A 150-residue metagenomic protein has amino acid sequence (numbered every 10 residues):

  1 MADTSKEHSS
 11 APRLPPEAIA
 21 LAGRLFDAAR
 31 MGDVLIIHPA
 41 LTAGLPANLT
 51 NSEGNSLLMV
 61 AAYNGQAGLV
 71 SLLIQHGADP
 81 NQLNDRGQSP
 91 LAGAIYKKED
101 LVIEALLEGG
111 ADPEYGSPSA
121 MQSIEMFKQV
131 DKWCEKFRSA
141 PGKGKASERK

Functional and structural regions predicted by a protein language model:
M1-A43, R138-K150: Intrinsically disordered, low-complexity regulatory segments in ankyrin-centric signaling systems
A20, S52-E53, D85-R86, S119: Ankyrin repeat start-site detector
I36, G68-L69, L101-V102, V130-W133: Conserved ankyrin/ankyrin-like repeat signature
